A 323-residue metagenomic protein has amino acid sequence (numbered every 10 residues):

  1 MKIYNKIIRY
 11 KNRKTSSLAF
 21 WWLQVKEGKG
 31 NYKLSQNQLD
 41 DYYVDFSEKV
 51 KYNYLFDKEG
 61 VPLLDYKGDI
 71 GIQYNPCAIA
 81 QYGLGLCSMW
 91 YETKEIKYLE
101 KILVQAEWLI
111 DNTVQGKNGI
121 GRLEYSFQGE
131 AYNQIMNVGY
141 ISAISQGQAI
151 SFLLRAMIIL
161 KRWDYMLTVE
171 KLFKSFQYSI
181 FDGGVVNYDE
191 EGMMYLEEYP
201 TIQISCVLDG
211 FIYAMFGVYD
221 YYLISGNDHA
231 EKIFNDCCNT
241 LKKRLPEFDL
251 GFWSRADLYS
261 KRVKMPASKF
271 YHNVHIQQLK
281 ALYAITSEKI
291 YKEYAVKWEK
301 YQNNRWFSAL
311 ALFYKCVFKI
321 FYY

Functional and structural regions predicted by a protein language model:
M1-Y323: Glycan-recognition and catalytic cores of secretory/periplasmic carbohydrate-active enzymes
